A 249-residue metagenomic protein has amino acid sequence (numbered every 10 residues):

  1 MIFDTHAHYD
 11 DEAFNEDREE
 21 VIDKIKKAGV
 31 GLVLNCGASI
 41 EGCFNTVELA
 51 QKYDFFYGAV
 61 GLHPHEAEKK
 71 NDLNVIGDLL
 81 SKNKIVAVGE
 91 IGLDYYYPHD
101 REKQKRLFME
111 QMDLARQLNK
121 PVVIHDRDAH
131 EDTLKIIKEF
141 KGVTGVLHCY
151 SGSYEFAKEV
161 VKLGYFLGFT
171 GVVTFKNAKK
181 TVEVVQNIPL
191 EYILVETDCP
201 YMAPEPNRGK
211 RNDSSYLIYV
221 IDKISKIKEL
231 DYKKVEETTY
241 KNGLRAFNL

Functional and structural regions predicted by a protein language model:
M1-L249: Mid-domain alpha/beta scaffold segments of enzyme catalytic cores
